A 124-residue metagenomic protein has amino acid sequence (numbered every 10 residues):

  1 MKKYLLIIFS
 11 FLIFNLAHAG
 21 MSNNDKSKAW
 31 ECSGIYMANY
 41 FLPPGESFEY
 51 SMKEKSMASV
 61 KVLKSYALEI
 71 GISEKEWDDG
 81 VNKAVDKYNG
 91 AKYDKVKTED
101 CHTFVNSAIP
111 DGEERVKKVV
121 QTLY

Functional and structural regions predicted by a protein language model:
Y4-N15: Sec-dependent N-terminal signal peptides
N15, M37-A38, N106: Charged, amphipathic alpha-helical interaction segments
A17-A19: Boundary at the C-terminal end of the N-terminal hydrophobic targeting segment
M21-S22, G90: Residues embedded in well-ordered secondary-structure elements
S22-I72: Short N-proximal segments of mature Sec-exported proteins
Y50-Y124: Compact alpha-helical subdomains of small soluble proteins
